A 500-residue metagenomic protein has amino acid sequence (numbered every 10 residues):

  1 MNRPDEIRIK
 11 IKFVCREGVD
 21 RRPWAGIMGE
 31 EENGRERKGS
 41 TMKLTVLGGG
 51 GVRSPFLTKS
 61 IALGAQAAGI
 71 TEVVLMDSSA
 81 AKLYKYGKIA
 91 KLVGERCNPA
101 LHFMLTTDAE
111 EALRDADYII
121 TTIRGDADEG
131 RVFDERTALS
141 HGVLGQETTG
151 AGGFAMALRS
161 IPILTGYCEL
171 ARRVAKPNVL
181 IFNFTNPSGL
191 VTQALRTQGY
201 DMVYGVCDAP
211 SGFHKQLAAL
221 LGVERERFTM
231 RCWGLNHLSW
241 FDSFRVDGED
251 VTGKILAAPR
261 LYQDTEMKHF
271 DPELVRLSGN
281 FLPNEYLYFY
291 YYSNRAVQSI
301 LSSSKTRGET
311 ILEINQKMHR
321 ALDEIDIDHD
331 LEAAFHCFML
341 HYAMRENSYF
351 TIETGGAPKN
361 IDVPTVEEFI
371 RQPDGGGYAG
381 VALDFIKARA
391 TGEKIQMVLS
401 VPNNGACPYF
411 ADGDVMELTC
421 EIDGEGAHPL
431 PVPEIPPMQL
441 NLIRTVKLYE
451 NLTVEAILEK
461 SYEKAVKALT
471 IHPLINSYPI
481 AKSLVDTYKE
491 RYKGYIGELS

Functional and structural regions predicted by a protein language model:
E6-K12, G26-I27, E32: Short, positively charged and aromatic/hydrophobic N-terminal segments
K43-V73: N-terminal Rossmann-like dinucleotide-binding module
A68-I89: NAD(P)-binding Rossmann-fold cofactor-contacting core
H102-D115: Short acidic low-complexity segments
E129-T197: Rossmann-fold NAD(P)-binding glycine/threonine-rich loop
Y167-D250: Internal, well-ordered domain-core segments that constitute the primary functional module of diverse proteins
G222-S500: Long, compositionally biased stretches enriched for glycine and/or charged residues
